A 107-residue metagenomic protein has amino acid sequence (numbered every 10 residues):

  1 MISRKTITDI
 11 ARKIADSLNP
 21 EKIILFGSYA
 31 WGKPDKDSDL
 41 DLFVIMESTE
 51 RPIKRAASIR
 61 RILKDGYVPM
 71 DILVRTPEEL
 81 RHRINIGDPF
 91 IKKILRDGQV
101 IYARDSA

Functional and structural regions predicted by a protein language model:
M1-K22, W31-K36, E47-A107: Catalytic core of pol beta-like nucleotidyltransferases
S28: Conserved H-loop
S38-L40: Short, conserved active-site loops that position catalytic residues or coordinate cofactors/metal ions across diverse
F43-I45: Short hydrophobic/aromatic beta-strand micro-patches that form the beta-sheet surface supporting nucleotide- or nucleic
